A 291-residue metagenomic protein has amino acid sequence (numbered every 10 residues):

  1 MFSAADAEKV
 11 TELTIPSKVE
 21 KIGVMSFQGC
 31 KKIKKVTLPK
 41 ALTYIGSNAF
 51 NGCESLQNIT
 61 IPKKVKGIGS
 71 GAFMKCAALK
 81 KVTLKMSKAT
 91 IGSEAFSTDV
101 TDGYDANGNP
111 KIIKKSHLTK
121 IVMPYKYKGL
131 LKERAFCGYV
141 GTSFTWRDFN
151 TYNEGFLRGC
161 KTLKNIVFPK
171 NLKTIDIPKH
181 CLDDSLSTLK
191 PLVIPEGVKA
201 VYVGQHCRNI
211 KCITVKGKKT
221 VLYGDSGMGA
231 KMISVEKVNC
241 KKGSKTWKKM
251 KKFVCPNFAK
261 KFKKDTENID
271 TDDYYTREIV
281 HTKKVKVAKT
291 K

Functional and structural regions predicted by a protein language model:
S3, G23-S26, G46-N51, G69-M74 (+5 more regions): Consensus positions within tandem repeat domains that build extended binding/scaffold surfaces
D6-K21, K31-Y44, E54-G67, A77-T90 (+10 more regions): Structural signature of tandem-repeat unit edges
A95, A230-K231: Solvent-exposed hydroxyl-ligand-binding patches built from regularly spaced Ser/Thr and small hydrophobics
